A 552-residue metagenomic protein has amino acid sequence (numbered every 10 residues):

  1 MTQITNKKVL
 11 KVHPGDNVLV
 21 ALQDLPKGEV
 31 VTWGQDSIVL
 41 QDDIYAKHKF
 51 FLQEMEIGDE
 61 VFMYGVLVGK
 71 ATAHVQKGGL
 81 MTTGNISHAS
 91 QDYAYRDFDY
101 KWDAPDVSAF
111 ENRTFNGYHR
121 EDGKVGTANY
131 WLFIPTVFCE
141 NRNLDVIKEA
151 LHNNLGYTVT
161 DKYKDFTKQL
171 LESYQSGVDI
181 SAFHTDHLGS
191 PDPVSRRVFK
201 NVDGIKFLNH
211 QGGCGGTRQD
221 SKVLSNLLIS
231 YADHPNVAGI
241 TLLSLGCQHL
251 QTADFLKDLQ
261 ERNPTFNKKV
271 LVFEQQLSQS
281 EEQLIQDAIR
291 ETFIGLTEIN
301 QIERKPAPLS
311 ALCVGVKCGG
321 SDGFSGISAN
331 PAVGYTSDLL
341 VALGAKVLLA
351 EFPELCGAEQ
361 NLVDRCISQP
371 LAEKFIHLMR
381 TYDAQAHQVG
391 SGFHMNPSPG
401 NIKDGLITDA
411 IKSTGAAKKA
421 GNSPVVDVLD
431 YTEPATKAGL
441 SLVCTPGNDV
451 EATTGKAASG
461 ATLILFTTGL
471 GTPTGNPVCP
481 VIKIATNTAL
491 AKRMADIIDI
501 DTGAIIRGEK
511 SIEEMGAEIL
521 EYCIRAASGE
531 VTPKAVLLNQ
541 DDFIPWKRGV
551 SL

Functional and structural regions predicted by a protein language model:
T2-L463, L470-T474, V478-L552: Metallocofactor- and cofactor-centric catalytic cores in central/energy metabolism, strongly enriched
